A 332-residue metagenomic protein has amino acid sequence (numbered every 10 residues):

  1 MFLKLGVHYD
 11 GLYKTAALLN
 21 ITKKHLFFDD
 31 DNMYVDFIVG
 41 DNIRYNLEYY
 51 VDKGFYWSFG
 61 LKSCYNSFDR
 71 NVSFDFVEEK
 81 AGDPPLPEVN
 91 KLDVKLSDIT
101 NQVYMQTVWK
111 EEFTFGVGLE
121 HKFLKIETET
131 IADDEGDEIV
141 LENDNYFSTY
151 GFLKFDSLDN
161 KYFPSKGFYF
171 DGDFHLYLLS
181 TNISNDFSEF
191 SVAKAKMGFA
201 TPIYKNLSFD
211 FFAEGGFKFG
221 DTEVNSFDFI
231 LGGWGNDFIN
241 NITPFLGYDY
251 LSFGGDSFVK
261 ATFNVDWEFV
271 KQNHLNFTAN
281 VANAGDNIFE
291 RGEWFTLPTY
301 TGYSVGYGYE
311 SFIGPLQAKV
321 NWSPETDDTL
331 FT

Functional and structural regions predicted by a protein language model:
M1-Y150, G233-N241, L251-V259, L275-F277 (+1 more regions): Gram-negative/organellar outer-membrane beta-barrel architecture
L3-V7, I139, Y146-F269: C-terminal outer-membrane beta-barrel translocator/porin domains of Gram-negative envelope proteins and their
L26-N32, G54-G60, K110-T114, D159-F168 (+4 more regions): Short loop/turn motifs that connect adjacent beta-strands in outer-membrane beta-barrel proteins
G40-N42, N66-R70, K122-I126, L158 (+5 more regions): Structural signature of outer-membrane beta-barrel domains
N71-V77, L124-I131, S165, S184 (+3 more regions): Outer-membrane beta-barrel and related beta-rich outer-membrane complex signature in Gram-negative bacteria
D137-I139, S226-F238, A284, E290-G302: Solvent-exposed, glycine/polar-rich loop segments of beta-barrel outer-membrane systems
F211-A213, W294, P298, V305-G306 (+1 more regions): Predominantly the C-terminal beta-signal and adjacent terminal strand-loop region of outer-membrane beta-barrel
N264-S304: C-terminal hydrophobic structural anchor segments that stabilize assembly/packing rather than catalytic chemistry
